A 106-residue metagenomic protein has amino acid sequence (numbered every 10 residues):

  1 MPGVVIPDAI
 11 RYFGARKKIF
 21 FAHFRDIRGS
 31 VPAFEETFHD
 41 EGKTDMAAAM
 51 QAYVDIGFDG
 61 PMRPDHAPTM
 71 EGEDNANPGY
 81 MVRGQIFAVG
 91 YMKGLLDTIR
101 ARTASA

Functional and structural regions predicted by a protein language model:
M1-A106: Histidine-acidic metal/acid-base catalytic patches
